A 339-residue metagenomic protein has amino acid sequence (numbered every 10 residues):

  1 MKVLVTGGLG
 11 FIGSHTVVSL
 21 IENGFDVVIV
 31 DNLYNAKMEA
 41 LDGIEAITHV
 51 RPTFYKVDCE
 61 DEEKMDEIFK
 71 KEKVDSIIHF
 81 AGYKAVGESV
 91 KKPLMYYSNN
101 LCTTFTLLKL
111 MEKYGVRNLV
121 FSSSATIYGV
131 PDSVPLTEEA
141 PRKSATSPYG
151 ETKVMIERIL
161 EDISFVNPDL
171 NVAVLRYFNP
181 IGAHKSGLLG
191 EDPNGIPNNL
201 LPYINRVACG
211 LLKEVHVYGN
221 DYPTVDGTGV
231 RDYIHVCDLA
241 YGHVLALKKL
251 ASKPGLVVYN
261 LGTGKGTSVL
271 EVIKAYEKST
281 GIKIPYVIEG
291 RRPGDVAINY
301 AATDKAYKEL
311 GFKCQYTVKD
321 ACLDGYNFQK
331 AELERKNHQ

Functional and structural regions predicted by a protein language model:
M1-A183: N-terminal Rossmann-like NAD(P)+-binding domain of SDR-like oxidoreductases, especially those catalyzing
I21, F69, L108-E112, E161 (+6 more regions): A structural alpha-helix within SAM-dependent methyltransferase catalytic domains
L33, P135-T137, R142, L189 (+3 more regions): Short clusters of hydrophobic/aromatic residues that line enzyme substrate/ligand-binding pockets
A36, E60, K91, N99 (+8 more regions): Residue-level signal for the nucleotide or nucleotide-sugar donor/cofactor binding architecture
V134, E161-V244, A275-E277: NAD(P)-dependent short-chain dehydrogenase/reductase
C209-Q339: C-terminal substrate-binding subdomain of Rossmann-fold SDR/epimerase-dehydratase oxidoreductases
